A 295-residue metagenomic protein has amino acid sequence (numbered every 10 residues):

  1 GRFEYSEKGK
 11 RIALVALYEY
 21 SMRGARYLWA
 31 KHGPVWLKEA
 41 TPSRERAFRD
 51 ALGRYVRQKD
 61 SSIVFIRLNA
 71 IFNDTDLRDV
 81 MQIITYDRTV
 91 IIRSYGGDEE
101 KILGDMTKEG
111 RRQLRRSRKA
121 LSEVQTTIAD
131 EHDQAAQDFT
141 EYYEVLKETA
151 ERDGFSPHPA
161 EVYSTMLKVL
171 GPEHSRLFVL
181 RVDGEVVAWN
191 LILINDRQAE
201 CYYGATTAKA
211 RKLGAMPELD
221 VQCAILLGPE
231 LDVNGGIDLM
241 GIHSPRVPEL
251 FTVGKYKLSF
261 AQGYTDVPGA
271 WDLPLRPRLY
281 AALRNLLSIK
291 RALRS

Functional and structural regions predicted by a protein language model:
G1-G24, A70-K212: A conserved beta-strand-loop-helix scaffold within acyl/acetyltransferase catalytic domains
R23-H32: N-terminal cap/recognition module
W29, A47-R54, S164-A282: Aromatic (often tryptophan-rich) hydrophobic motifs at membrane interfaces
H32-K38, I92-G96: Short beta-strand-to-loop capping motifs
P34-T75: A gly/proline- and charged-residue-enriched helix-loop-helix capping module
W36-A40, Q134, A208-R211, P245: Glycine-/small-residue-rich active-site loops that bind phosphorylated ligands and cofactors
Q58, A70-V124, I242-S295: Terminal substrate-recognition subdomain of acyl/acetyltransferases
S62-N69, T126-T127, V179, G236-L239: A structural signal for short, well-ordered beta-strand segments and their strand-loop junctions that often border
